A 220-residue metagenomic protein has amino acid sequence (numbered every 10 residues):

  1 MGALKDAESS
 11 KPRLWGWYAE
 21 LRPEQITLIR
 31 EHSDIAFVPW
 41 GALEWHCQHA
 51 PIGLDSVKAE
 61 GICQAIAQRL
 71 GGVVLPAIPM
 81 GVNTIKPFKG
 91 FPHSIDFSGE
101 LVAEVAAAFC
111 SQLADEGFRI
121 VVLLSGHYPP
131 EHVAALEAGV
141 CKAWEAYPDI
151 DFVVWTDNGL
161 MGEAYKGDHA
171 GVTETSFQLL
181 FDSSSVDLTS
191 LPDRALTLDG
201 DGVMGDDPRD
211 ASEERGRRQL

Functional and structural regions predicted by a protein language model:
M1-L220: Extended, histidine- and acidic-residue-enriched regions that form the cofactor-binding/catalytic faces
